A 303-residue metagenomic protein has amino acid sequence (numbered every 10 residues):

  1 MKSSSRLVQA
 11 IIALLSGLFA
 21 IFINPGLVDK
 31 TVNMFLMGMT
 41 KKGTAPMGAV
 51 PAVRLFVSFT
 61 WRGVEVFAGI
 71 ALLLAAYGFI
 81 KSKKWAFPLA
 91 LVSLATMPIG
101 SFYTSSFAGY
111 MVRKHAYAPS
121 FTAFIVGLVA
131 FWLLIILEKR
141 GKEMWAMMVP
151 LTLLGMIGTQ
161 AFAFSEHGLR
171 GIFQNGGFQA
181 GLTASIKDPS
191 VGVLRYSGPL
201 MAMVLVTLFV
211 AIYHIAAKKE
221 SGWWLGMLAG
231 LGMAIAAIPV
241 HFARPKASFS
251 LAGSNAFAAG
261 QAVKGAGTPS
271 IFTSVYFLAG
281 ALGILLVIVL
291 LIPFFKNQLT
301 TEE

Functional and structural regions predicted by a protein language model:
M1-E303: Topology signature of small-to-medium multi-pass alpha-helical membrane proteins
